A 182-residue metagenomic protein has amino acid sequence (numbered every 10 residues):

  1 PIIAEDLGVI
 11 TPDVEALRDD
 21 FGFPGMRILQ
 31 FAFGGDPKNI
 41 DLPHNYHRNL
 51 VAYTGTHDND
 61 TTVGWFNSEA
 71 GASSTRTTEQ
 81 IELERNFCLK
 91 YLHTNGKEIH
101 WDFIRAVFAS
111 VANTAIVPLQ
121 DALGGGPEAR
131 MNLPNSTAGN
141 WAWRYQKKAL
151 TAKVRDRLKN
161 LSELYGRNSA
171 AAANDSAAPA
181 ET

Functional and structural regions predicted by a protein language model:
P1-T182: Catalytic cores of glycan-processing enzymes that make or break glycosidic bonds
